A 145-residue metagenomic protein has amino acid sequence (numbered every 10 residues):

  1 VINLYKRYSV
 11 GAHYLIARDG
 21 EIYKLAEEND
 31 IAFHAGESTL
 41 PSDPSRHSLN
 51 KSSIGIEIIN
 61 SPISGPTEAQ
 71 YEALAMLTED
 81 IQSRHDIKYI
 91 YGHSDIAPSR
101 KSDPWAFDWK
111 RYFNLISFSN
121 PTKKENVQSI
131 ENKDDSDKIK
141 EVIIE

Functional and structural regions predicted by a protein language model:
V1-K88: Active-site-adjacent loop/helix surface patches within enzyme catalytic domains that shape the substrate-binding cleft
K51, S61-E145: Basic/polar, cationic surfaces and motifs that engage anionic cell-wall and phosphate/carboxylate ligands
